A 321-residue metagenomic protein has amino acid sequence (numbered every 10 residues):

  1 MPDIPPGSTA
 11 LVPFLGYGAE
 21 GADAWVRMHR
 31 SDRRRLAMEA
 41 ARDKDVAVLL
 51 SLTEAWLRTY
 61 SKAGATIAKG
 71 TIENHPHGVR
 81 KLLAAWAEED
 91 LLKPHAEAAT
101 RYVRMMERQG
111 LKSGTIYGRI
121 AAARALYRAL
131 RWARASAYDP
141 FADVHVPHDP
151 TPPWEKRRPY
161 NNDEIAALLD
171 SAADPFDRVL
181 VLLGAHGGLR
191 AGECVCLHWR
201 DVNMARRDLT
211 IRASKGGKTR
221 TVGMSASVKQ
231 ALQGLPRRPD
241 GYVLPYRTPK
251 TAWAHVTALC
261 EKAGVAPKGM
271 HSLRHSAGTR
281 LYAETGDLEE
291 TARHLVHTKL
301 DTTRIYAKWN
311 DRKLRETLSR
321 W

Functional and structural regions predicted by a protein language model:
E54-G70, P76-E155, L235: N-terminal core-binding DNA-recognition domain of tyrosine recombinases/integrases
S136-Y138, P150-A167, G216-A226, R238-V243: DNA breakage-rejoining catalytic core of tyrosine-based enzymes
H148, P152-P153, N162-A191, V195: Basic, Lys/Arg- and aromatic-enriched nucleic-acid-binding interface segment
L182, H186, S276-T298, I305 (+1 more regions): C-terminal catalytic core of tyrosine-transesterase DNA break-rejoin enzymes
G187, C196-A231, D301: Conserved tyrosine-mediated DNA breakage-rejoining catalytic core shared by Y-recombinases
A213-G216, L295-R320: Catalytic-site neighborhood detector that most strongly recognizes the C-terminal catalytic loop/helix of tyrosine
S225-A266: Active-site/catalytic core of tyrosine-dependent DNA strand-transfer enzymes
P249, A266-T285: Short basic/aromatic active-site micro-motif
